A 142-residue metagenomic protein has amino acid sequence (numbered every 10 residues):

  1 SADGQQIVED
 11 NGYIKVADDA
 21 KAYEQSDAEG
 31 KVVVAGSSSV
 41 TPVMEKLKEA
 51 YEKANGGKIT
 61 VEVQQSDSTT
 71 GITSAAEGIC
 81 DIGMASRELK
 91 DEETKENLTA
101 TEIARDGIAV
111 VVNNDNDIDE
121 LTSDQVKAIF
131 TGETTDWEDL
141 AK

Functional and structural regions predicted by a protein language model:
S1-K142: Flexible loop/hinge segments at secondary-structure junctions
